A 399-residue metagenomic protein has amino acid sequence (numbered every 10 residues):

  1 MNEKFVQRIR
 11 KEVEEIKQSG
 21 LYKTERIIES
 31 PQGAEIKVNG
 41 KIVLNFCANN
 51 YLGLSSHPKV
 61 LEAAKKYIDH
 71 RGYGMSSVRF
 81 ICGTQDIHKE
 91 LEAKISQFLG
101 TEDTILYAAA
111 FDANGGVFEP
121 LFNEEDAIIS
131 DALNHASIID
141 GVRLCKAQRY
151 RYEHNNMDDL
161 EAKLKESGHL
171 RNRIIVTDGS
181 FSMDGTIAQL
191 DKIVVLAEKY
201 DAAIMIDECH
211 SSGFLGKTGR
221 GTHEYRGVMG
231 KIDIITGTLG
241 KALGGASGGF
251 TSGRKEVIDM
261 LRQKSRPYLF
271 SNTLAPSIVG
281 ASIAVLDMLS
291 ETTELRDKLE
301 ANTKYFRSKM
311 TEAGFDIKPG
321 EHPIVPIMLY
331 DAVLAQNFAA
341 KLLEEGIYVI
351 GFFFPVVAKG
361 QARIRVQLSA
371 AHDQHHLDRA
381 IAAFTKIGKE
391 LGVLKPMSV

Functional and structural regions predicted by a protein language model:
R10-K11, E15-Y73, A202: N-terminal "arm"/small-domain region of PLP-dependent enzymes with the aminotransferase-like
P58, E62-K66, H70, A93 (+2 more regions): PLP-dependent enzyme catalytic core of the Aspartate aminotransferase-like
E62, K66-A110: Conserved N-terminal alpha-helix of the aminotransferase class I/II PLP-enzyme fold
V117-A136: Conserved PLP-anchoring active-site segment centered on the Schiff-base-forming lysine
Y150, H154-I206: Active-site phosphate-binding strand-loop segment of PLP-dependent enzymes
Y200-A203, H210, L215-E321, L334: Active-site C-terminal subdomain of aminotransferase-like
D297-F306, T311-G346, V356, G360-Q361 (+1 more regions): Conserved PLP-binding catalytic core of the aspartate aminotransferase-like
